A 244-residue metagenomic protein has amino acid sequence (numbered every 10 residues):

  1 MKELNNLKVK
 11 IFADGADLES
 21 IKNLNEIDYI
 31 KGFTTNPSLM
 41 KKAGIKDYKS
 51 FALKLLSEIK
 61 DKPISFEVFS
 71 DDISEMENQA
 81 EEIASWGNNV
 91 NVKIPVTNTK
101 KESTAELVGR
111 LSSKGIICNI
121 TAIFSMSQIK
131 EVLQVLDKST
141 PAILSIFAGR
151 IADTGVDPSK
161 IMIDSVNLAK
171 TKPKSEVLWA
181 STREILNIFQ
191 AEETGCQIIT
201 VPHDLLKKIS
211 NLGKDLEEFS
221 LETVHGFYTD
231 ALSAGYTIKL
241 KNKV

Functional and structural regions predicted by a protein language model:
M1-K8, L221-V244: N-terminal charge/polar-biased segments
K2-K22, E26-I30, T34-K114, A148-I151: Active-site beta->alpha loop and helix N-cap motifs at the rims of alpha/beta catalytic domains
I27-Y29, K46-F51, L56, A80-E82 (+6 more regions): Generic preference for flexible, low-structure residues
F33-T34, I120, T200, L240: A generic structural-conservation signal
E102, G109, I116-K207, G213-A234: Catalytic alpha/beta core domains of metabolic enzymes, predominantly
